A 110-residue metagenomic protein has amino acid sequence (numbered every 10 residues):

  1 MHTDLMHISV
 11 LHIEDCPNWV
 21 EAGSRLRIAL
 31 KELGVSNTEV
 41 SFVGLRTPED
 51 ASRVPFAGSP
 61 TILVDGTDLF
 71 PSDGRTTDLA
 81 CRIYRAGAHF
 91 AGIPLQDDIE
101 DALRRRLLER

Functional and structural regions predicted by a protein language model:
M1-I8, L103-R110: Glycine/serine-rich loop-strand microenvironments at binding/catalytic pocket rims
H2-L33: Local sequence-structure signature of Cys/Sec-based thiol-disulfide redox active-site neighborhoods
E14, D50, G87: Conserved short-loop catalytic and cofactor-binding motifs
S24, I28, E49, P60: Surface-exposed charge patches
N37-P48: Thiol-based oxidoreductase modules, predominantly thioredoxin-like and allied folds used for disulfide exchange
E49-P55: Acidic pyrophosphate-coordinating catalytic loop
F56-L63, D78-A80: Structural micro-motif
T67-L107: Non-catalytic, surface beta->alpha helical segment in thiol-disulfide oxidoreductase systems
